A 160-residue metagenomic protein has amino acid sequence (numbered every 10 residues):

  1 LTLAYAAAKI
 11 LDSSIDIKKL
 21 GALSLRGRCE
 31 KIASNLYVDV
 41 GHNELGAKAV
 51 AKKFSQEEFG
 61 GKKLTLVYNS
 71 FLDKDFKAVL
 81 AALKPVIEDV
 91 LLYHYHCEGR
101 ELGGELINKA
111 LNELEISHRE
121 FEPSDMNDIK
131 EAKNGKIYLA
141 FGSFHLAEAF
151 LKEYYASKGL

Functional and structural regions predicted by a protein language model:
L1-D89: Nucleotide phosphate-binding/pyrophosphate-handling subdomain across enzymes that bind or process nucleotide phosphates
H42-N43, L72-D73, H96-C97, F144-L146: Short glycine-rich anion-binding loops that position phosphate/pyrophosphate groups of nucleotides and phosphorylated
A47-K48, F76-A78, E101-L102, A149-K152: Short glycine-/acidic-enriched loop or helix-start segments at secondary-structure transitions that form or flank
F59, K152-L160: Generic C-terminal helix-cap and adjacent flexible tail
V67-N69, Y93, F141: Short hydrophobic segments within beta-strands
L80-I137: C-terminal helical cap/extension that packs against the catalytic core of soluble nucleotide-cofactor enzymes
D125-Y155: A glycine-rich beta-strand to alpha-helix segment that forms a phosphate/ribose-binding loop at ligand/cofactor sites
